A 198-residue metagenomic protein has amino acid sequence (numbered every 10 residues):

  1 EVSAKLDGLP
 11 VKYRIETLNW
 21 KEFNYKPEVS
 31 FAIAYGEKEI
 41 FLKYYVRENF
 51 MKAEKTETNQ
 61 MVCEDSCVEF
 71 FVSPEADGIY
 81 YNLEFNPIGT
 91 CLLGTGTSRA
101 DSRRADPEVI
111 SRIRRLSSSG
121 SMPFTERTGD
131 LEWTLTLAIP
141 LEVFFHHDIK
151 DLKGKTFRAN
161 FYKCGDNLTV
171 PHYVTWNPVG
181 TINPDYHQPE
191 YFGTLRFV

Functional and structural regions predicted by a protein language model:
E1-V198: Structural preference for beta-rich elements and adjacent junctions enriched in aromatics
